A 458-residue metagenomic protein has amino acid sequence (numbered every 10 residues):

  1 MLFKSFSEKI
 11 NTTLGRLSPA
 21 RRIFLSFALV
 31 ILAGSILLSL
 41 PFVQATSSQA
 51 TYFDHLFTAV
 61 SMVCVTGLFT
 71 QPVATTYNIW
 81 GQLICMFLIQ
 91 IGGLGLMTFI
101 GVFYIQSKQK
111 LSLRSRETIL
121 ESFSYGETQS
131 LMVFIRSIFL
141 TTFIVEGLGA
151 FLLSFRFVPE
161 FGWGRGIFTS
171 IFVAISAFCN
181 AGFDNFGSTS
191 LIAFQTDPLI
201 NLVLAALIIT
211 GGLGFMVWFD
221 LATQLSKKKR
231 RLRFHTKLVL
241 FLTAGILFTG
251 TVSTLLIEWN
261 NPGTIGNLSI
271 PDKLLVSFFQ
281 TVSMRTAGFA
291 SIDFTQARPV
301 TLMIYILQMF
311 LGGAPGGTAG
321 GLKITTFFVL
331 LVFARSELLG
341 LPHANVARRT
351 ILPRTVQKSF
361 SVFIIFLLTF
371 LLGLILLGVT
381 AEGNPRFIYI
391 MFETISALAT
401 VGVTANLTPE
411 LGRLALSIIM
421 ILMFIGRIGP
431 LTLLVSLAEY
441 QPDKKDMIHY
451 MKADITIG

Functional and structural regions predicted by a protein language model:
M1-G458: Membrane-proximal intracellular helices of multi-pass ion channels
